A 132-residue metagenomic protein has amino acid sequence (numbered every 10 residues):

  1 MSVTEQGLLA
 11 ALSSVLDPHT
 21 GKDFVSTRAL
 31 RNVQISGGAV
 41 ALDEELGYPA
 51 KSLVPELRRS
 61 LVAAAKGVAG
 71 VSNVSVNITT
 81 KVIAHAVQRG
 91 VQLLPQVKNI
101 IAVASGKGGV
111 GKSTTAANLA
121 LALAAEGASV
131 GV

Functional and structural regions predicted by a protein language model:
M1-R31: N-proximal, solvent-exposed amphipathic alpha-helical segments enriched in charged/polar residues
T4, L8, S26, L53 (+4 more regions): Helical mechanochemical/support elements of P-loop NTPase systems and associated helical scaffolds
E5-L8, A29, S36-S75: Short, non-transmembrane amphipathic alpha-helical segments
L12, L30, A65, V97 (+1 more regions): Residue-level signature of catalytic and energy-coupling elements of molecular machines, predominantly ATP/GTP-dependent
S14, P18, G67, V103 (+1 more regions): Conserved amphipathic alpha-helical interaction elements at protein-protein interfaces in regulatory, energy-coupling
K22-V25, R89, P95, G111: Short secondary-structure boundary/capping elements
L57-R58, V74-N99: Short, basic phosphate-binding NTP loop
I100-V132: Walker A/P-loop phosphate-binding motif and the immediately C-terminal alpha-helix
